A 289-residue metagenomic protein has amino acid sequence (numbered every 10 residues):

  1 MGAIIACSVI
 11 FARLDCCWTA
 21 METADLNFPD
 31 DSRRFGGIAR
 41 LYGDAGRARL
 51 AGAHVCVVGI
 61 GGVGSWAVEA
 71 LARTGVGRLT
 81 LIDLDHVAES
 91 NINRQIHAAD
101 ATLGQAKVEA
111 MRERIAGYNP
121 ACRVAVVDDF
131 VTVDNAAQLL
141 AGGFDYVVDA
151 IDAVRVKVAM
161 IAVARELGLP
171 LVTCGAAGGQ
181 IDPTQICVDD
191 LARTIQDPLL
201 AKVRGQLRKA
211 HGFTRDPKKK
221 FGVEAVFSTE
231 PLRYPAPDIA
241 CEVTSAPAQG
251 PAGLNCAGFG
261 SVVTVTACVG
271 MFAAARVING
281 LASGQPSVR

Functional and structural regions predicted by a protein language model:
L14-C56, E89: N-terminal charged helix/coil linker that caps or initiates catalytic domains
E22-P29, G142-Y146, I151-V156, L171 (+3 more regions): Glycine-rich phosphate/adenylate-binding loop
V58-G59, I82: Conserved N-terminal Rossmann-fold NAD(P)-binding element of oxidoreductases
V63: Hydrophobic/small residue at the entry helix of a nucleotide-binding pocket
R73-R78: Conserved S-adenosyl-L-methionine
D83-N119: Glycine-rich phosphate-binding loop and adjoining beta1-alpha1-beta2 segment of Rossmann-like nucleotide-binding folds
V108-F144, I151-V154: A structured beta-alpha segment of the ubiquitous adenosine-cofactor-binding alpha/beta core
